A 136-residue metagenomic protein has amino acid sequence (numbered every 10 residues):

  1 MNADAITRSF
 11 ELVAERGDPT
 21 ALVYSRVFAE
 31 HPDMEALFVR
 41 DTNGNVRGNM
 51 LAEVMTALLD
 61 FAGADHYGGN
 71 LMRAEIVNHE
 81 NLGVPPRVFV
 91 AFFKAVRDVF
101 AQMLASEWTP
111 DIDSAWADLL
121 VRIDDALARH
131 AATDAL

Functional and structural regions predicted by a protein language model:
M1-L136: Globin-like tetrapyrrole-binding proteins
